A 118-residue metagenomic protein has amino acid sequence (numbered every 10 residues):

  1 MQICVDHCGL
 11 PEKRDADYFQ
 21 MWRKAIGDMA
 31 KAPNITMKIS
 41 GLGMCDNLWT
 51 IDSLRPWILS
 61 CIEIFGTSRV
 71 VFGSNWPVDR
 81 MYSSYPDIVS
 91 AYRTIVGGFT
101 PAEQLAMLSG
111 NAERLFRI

Functional and structural regions predicted by a protein language model:
M1-V71: Catalytic pocket-lining loop regions of alpha/beta-barrel enzymes, especially the amidohydrolase/enolase/GH5 lineages
H7, M37, N75, Q104 (+1 more regions): Divalent metal-coordination and catalytic microenvironments
W22-A25, W49, S53, W76 (+2 more regions): Tryptophan-centric aromatic hotspots in well-structured domains and transmembrane helices
L42-M44, W76-D79: Short Gly/Pro-enriched loop/turn and capping motifs at secondary-structure junctions
L59-S60, I64-V71, R80-I118: Mid-to-C-terminal alpha-helical segments outside catalytic/metal-binding sites
